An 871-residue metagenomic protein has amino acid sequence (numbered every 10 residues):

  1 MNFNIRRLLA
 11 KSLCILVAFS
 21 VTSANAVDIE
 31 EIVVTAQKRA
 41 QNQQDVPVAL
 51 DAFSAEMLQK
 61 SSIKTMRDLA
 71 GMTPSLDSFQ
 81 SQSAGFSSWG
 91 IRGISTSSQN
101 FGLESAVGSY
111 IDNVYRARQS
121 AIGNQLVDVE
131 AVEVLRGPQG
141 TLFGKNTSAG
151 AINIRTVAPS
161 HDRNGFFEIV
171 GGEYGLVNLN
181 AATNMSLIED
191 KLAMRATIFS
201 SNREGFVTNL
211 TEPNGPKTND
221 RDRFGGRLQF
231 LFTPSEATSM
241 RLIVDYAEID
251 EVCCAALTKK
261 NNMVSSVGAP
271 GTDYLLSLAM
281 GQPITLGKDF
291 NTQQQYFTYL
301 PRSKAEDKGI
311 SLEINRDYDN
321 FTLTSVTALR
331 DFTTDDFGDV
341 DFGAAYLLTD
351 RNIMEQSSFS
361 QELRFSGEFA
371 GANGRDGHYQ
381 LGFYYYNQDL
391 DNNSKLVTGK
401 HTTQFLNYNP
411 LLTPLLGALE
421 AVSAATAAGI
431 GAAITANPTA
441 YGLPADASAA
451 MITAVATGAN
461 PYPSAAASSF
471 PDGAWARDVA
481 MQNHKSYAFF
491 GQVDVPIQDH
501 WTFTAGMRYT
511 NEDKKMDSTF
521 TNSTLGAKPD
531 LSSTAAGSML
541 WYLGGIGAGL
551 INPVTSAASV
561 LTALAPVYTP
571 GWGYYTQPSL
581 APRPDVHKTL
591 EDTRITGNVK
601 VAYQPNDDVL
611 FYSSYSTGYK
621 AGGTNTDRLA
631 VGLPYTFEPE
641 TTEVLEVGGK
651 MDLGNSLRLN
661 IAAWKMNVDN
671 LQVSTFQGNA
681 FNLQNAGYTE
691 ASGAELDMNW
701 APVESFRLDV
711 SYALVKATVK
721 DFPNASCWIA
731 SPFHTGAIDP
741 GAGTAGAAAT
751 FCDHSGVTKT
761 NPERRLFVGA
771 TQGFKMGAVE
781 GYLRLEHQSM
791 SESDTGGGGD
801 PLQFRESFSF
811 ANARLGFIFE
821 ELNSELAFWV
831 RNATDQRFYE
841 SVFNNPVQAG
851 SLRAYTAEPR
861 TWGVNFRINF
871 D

Functional and structural regions predicted by a protein language model:
V27-D162, V647: Acidic, small-polar-rich N-terminal luminal/periplasmic segments of exported/outer-membrane proteins
S87, E104-A106, R118, Q125-R136 (+7 more regions): Outer-membrane beta-barrel translocator/receptor signature
N153, H161-D162, E168-V170, A182-Y274 (+8 more regions): Periplasmic-side early beta-strands and strand-to-turn transitions of outer-membrane beta-barrels
F206-N219, C254-Y296, V340-T349, K395-R477 (+5 more regions): Solvent-exposed loop segments that connect transmembrane elements
L231-S235, D376-H378, G382-Y386, A480-M666 (+1 more regions): Structural signature of Gram-negative outer-membrane beta-barrels, strongest in the C-terminal barrel of TonB-dependent
E313-Y318, T322-A328, T333-G338, Q604-G622 (+2 more regions): Membrane-embedded beta-barrel scaffold of Gram-negative outer-membrane proteins
S366-G371, Y379-Y384, D499-F503, N511 (+3 more regions): Gram-negative outer-membrane beta-barrel transporters
T403, S705-R707, A717, Q788-G796 (+1 more regions): C-terminal beta-signal and adjacent terminal beta-strands/loops of Gram-negative outer-membrane beta-barrel proteins
